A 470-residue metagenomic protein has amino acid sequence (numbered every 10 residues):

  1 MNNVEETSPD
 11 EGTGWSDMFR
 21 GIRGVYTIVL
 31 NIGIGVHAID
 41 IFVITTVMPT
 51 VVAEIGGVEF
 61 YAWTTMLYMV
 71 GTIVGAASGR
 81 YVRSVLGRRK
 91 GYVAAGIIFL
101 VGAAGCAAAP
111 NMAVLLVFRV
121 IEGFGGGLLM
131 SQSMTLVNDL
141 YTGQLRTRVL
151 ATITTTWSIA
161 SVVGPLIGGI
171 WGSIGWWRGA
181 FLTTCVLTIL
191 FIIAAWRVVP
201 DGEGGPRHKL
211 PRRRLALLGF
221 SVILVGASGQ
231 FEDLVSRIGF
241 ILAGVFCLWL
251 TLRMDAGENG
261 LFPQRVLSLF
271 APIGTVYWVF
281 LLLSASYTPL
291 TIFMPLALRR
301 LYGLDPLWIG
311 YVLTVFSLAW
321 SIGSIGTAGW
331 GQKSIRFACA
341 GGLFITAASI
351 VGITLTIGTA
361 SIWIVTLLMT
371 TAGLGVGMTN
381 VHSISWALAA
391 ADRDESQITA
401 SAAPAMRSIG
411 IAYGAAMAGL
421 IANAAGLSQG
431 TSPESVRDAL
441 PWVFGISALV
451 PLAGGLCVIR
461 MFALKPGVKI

Functional and structural regions predicted by a protein language model:
M1-I39: Cytosolic juxtamembrane N-terminal segment immediately preceding the first transmembrane helix of multi-pass
N3, R148, L464-I470: Short, charged juxtamembrane terminal tails flanking transmembrane helices
D10-W15, I39-I41, T65-V70, A95-A103 (+7 more regions): Hydrophobic alpha-helical transmembrane segments
R23-D40, I44-T46, G56-F60, T64-L67 (+5 more regions): 12-transmembrane solute porter fold
I28-N31, I97, T155-I159, L215-I223 (+1 more regions): Alpha-helical transmembrane segments
M48-V51, L136-V137, W171, V199 (+5 more regions): Hydrophobic alpha-helical interface/terminus motif in multipass membrane transporters
S78-R212: Helix-loop-helix hairpins in multi-pass membrane proteins, especially solute transporters
S173-W278, S286: Hydrophobic transmembrane-helix bundles of small-molecule transporters
